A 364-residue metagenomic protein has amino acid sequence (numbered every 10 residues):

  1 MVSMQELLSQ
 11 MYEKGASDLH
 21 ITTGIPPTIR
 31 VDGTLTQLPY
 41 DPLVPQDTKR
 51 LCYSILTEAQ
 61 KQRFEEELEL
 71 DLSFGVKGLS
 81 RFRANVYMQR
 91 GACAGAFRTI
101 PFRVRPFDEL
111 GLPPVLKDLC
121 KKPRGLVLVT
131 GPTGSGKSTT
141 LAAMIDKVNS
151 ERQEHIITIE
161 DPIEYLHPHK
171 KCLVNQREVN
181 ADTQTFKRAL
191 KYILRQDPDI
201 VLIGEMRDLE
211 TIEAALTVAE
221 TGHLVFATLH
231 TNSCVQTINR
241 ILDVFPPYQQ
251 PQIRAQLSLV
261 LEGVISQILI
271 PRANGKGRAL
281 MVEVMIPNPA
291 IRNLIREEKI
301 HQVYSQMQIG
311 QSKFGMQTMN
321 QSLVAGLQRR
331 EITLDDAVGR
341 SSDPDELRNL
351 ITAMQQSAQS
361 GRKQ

Functional and structural regions predicted by a protein language model:
M1-Q364: Short, flexible helix-loop junctions that flank or precede catalytic/ligand sites
